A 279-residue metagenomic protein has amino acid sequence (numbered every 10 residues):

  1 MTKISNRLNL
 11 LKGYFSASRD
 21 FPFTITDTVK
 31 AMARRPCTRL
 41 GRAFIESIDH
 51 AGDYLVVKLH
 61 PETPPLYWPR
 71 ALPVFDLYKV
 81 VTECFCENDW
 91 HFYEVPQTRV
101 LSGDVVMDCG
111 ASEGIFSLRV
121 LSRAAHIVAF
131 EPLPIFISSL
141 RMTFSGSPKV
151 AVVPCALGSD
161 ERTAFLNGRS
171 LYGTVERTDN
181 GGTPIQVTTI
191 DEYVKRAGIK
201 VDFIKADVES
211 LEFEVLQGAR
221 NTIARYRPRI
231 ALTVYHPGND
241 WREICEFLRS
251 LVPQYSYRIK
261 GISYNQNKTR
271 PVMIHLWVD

Functional and structural regions predicted by a protein language model:
M1-F130, S138, A197, L251-D279: S-adenosyl-L-methionine
P65, P69-V95, P148-K149, V153-I199: Glycine-rich adenosyl-binding loop in Rossmann-like folds that engage adenosine-containing cofactors
R99, V105-F116, D179-W241: Active-site segment flanking the S-adenosylmethionine/decSAM binding pocket in AdoMet-dependent transferases
R119-R123, S139-M142, V215-T222, E243-F247: A short acidic, amphipathic alpha-helical/loop segment
F130-P132, A156: Conserved acidic E/D residue at the C-terminus of a beta-strand in Rossmann-like folds
I135-S139, E161: Conserved short alpha-helix immediately C-terminal to the canonical SAM/SAH-binding motif I of Rossmann-like
L140-V150: Short, conserved SAM-binding/catalytic segment of Class I S-adenosyl-L-methionine-dependent methyltransferases
